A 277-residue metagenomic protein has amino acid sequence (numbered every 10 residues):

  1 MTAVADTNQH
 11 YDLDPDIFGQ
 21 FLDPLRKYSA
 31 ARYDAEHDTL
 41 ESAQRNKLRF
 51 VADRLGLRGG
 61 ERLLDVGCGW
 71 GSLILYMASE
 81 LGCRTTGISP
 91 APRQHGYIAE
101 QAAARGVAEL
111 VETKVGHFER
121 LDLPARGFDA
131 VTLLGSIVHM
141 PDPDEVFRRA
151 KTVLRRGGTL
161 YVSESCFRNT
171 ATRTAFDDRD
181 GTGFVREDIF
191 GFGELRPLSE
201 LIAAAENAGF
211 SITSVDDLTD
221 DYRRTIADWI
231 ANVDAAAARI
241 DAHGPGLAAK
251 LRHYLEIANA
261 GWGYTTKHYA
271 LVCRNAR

Functional and structural regions predicted by a protein language model:
M1-G19: N-terminal auxiliary segments of SAM/dcSAM-dependent transferases
G60-G67: Conserved class I S-adenosyl-L-methionine
W70-L81: Conserved SAM-binding loop of SAM-dependent methyltransferases across substrates and taxa, primarily the Class I
R84-S89: Conserved SAM-binding motif I beta-strand of class I
G106-R120: Conserved SAM-binding strand-loop segment of SAM-dependent methyltransferases
E119-V131: A short acidic, Gly/Pro-enriched loop at the edge of an enzyme's catalytic core that lines a small-molecule cofactor
D144-T159: A short glycine-rich, Lys/Arg-flanked "PGG" loop and its adjoining helix->strand segment in the class I
C166, T172-H268, R274-R277: Substrate-binding/catalytic lobe of Class I Rossmann-like enzymes that use SAM or dcSAM, i.e., the mid-to-C-terminal
